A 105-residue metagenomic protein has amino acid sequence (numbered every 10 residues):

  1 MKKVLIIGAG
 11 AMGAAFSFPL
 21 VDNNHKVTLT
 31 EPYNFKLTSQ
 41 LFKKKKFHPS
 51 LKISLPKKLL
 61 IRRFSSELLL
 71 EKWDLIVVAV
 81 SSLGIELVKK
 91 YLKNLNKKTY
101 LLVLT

Functional and structural regions predicted by a protein language model:
M1-S54, L59-F64, L70: NAD(P)+-binding Rossmann beta1-loop-alpha1 motif at the extreme N-terminus of oxidoreductases
L70-V78, S82-T105: Rossmann-like NAD(P)(H) cofactor-binding subdomain of soluble oxidoreductases
